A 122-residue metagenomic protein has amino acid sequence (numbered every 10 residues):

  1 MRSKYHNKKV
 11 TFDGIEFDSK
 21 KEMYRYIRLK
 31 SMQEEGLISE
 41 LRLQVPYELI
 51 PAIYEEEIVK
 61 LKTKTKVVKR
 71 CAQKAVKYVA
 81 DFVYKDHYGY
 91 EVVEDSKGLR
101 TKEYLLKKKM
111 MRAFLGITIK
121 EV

Functional and structural regions predicted by a protein language model:
M1-V122: Electrostatic, structured charged patches in enzyme active sites and in nucleic-acid/phosphate-binding
